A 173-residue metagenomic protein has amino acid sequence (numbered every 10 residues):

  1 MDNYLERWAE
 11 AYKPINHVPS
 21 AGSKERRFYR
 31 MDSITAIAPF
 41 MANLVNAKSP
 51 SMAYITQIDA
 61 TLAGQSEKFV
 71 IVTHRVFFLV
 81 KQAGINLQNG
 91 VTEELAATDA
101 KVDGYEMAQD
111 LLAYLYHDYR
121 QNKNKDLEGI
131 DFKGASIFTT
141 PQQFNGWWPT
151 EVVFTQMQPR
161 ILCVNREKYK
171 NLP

Functional and structural regions predicted by a protein language model:
M1-M31, Q57-P173: Charged, amphipathic alpha-helical segments and their flanking helix caps
V18-K48, M52: Short N-terminal edge-element motif at the start of the domain
